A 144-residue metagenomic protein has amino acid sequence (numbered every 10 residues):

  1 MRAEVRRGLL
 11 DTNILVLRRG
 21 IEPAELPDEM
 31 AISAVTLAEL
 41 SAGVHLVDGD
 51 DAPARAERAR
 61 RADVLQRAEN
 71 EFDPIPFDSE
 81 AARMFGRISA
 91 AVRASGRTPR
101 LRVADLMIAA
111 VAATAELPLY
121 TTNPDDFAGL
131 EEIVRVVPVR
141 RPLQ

Functional and structural regions predicted by a protein language model:
R2-G8, R18-A110, A128-Q144: PIN-domain endoribonuclease scaffold, especially VapC-family toxins
A113: Anion (oxyanion) recognition and catalysis
